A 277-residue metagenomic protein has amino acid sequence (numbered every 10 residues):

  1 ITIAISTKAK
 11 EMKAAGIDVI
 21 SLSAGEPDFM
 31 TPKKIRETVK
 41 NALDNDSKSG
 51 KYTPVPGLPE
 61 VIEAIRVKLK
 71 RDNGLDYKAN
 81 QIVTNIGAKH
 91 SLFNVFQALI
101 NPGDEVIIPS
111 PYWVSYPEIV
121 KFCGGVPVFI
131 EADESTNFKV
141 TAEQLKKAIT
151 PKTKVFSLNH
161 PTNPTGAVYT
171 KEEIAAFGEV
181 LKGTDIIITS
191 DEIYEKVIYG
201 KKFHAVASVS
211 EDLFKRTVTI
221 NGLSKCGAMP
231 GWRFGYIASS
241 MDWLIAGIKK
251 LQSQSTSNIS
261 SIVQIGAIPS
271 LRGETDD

Functional and structural regions predicted by a protein language model:
I1-G87, N94, L271-G273: N-terminal small-domain helix-loop-helix segment of the aminotransferase-like
D76-I82, P102-E105, K152, F214-T217: Short acidic capping loops at alpha-helix termini that bridge into adjacent secondary structure
A98-V120: Conserved PLP-anchoring active-site segment centered on the Schiff-base-forming lysine
D104, G125, L181-I187, F214-K215: A short helix->loop->beta-strand "cap" motif at the edges of active sites that frequently abuts
F122-V128: A short helix-loop-beta submotif of the ANL/AMP-binding
V128, D133-F203: Active-site phosphate-binding strand-loop segment of PLP-dependent enzymes
S210-D277: Conserved core segment of the aminotransferase class I/II
